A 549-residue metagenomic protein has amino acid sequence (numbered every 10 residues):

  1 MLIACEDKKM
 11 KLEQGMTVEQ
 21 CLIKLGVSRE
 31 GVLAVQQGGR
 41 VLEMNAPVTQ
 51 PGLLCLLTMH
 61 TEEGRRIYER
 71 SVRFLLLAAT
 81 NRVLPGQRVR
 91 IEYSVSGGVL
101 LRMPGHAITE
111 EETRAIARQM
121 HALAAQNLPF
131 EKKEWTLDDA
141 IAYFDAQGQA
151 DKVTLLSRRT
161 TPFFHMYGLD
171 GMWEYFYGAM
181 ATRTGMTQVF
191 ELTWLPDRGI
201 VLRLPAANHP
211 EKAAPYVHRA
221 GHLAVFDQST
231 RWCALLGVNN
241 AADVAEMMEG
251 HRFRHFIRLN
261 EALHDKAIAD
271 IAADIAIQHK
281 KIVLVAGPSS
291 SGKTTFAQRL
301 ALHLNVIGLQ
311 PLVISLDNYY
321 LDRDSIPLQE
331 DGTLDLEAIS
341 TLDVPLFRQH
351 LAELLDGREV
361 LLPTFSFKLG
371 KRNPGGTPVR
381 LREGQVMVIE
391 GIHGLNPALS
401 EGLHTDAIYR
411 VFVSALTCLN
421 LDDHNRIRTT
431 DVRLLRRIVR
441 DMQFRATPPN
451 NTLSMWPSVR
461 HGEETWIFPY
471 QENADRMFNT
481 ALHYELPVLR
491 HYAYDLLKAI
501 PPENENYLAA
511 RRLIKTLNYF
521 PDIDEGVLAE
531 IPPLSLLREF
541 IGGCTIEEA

Functional and structural regions predicted by a protein language model:
G31, A46-T49, L53-R66, R88-K266 (+1 more regions): Auxiliary tRNA-acceptor-end handling modules of aminoacyl-tRNA synthetases
V285: Hydrophobic anchor at the beta1->P-loop junction of P-loop NTPases
K293: Conserved lysine of the Walker
F296, L300: Hydrophobic positions on the alpha1 helix immediately C-terminal to the Walker A/P-loop
L302-L312: Post-Walker A helix-loop "phosphate-sensing" segment adjacent to the P-loop in P-loop NTPases
L312-I314, L321, S325-K368: Conserved nucleotide-sensing/catalytic segment adjacent to the nucleotide-binding pocket in NTP-handling enzymes
F347-D406, L453-Y470: Glycine-rich phosphate-binding loop used to anchor ATP phosphates in small-molecule kinases, encompassing both
E401-A549: Conserved NTP phosphate-binding and transfer environment spanning the P-loop NTPase/kinase superfamily
